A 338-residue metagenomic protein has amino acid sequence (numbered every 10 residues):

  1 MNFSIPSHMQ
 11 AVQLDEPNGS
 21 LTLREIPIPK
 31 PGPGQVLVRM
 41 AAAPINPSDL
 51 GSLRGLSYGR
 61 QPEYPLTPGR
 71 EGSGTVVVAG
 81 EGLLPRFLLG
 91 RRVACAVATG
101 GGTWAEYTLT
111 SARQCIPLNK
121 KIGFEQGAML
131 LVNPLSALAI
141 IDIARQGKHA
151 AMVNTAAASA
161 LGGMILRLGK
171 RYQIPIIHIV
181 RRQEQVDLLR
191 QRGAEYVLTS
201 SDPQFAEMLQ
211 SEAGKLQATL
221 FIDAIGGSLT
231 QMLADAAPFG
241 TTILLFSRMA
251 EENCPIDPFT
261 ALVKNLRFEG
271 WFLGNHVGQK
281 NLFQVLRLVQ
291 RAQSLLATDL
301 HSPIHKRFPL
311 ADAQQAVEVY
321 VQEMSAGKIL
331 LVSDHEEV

Functional and structural regions predicted by a protein language model:
S4-M9, K280-V338: C-terminal hydrophobic helical "lid"/dimerization subdomain of Rossmann-like NAD(P)H-dependent oxidoreductases
P27-P44, L56-T99: Glycine-rich beta-strand-centered segment in the early N-terminal region that forms part of a ligand/cofactor-binding
A96-A156: NAD(P)H dinucleotide-binding glycine-rich loop of Rossmann-like/cofactor-binding domains, especially the beta1-alpha1
T103-A105, R181-L188, N253-P258: Short, glycine/polar-rich helix-capping loops at beta-to-alpha or helix-loop-helix junctions that flank or form
L130-D202: Mid-domain Rossmann-like dinucleotide-binding core that forms the NAD(H)/NADP(H) cofactor-binding site
Q204-L216: Short amphipathic alpha-helix with an adjacent loop that forms part of the alpha/beta core around
S228-T298, V332-V338: Glycine-rich phosphate-binding loop and adjacent beta-alpha segment of Rossmann(oid) nucleotide-cofactor-binding
